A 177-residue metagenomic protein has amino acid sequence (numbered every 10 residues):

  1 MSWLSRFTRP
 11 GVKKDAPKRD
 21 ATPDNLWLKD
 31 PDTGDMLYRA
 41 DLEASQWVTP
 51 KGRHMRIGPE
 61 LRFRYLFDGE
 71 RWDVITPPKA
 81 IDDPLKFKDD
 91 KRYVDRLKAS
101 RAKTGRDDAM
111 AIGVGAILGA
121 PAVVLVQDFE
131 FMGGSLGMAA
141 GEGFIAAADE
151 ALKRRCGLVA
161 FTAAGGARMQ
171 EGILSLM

Functional and structural regions predicted by a protein language model:
M1-M177: Terminal-region recognition feature
